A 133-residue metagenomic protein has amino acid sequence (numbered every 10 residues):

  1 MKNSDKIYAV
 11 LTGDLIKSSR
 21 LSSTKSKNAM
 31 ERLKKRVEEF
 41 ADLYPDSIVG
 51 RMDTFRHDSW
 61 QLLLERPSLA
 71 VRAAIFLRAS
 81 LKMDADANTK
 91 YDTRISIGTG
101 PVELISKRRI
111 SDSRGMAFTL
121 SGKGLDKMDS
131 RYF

Functional and structural regions predicted by a protein language model:
M1-F133: Regulatory and interdomain segments flanking nucleotide-handling catalytic cores in signaling/defense enzymes
